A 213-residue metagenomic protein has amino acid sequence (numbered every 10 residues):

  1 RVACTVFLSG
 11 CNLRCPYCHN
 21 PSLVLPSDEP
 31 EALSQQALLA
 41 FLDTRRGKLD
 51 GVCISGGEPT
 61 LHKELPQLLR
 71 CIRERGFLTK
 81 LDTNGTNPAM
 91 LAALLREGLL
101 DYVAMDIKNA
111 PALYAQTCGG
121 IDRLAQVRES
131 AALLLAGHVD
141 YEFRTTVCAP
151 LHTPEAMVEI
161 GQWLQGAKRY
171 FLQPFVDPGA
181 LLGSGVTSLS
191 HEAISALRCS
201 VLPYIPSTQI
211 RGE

Functional and structural regions predicted by a protein language model:
R1-L33: Canonical Radical SAM [4Fe-4S] cluster-binding loop centered on the CxxxCxxC motif and its immediate flanking residues
C4, S188, Q209-G212: Class I S-adenosyl-L-methionine
T5, S9, A32-Q35, P154 (+2 more regions): Electropositive phosphate-/nucleotide-binding environments in soluble metabolic enzymes
S9, S55, D106: Short beta-strand segments
H19, A37-L38, M90, L197: Hydrophobic alpha-helical segments typical of transmembrane helices and their membrane-interface/capping positions
P21-V52: Conserved alpha-helical substructure of the radical SAM core
L39-G51, T60-E192: Conserved AdoMet/S-adenosylmethionine-binding subsite of the radical SAM
S195-E213: A C-terminal junction/extension of Radical SAM enzymes
